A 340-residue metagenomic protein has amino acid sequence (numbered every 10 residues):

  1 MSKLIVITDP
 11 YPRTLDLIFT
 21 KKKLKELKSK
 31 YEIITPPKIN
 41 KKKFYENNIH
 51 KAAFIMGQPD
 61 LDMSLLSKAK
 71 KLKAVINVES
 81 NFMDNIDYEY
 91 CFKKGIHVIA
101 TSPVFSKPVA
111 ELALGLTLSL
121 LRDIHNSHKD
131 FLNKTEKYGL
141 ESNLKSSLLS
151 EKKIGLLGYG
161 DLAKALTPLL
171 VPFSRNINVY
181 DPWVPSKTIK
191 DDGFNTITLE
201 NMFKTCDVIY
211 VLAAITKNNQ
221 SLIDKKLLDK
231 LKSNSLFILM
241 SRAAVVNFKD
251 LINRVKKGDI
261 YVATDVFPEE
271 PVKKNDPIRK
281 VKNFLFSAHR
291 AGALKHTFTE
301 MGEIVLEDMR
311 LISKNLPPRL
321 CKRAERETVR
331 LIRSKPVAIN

Functional and structural regions predicted by a protein language model:
M1-I99, D224: An N-terminal-biased, well-structured beta-alpha scaffold segment characteristic of Rossmann-like dinucleotide-binding
S2, L72, S150-K153, N234: Phosphate-coordination loops involved in phosphoryl transfer and adenosine-cofactor binding
N48, V184-P277: Rossmann-like adenosine-cofactor binding region
V78-E79, I96-K107, E200, S241 (+1 more regions): Short beta->alpha connector loops at strand-helix junctions that form conserved, small/polar/Pro-enriched
K94, T101-K153, A165: Phosphate-binding beta-alpha-beta segment of Rossmann-like dinucleotide-binding domains, i.e., the NAD(P)
Y159-G160: Glycine-rich Rossmann-fold phosphate-binding loop(s) that bind the pyrophosphate of adenine dinucleotide cofactors
P172-K190: NAD(P)-binding Rossmann-fold cofactor-contacting core
N234-L236, M240-N340: Rossmann-like dinucleotide-binding domain for NAD(H)/NADP(H)
